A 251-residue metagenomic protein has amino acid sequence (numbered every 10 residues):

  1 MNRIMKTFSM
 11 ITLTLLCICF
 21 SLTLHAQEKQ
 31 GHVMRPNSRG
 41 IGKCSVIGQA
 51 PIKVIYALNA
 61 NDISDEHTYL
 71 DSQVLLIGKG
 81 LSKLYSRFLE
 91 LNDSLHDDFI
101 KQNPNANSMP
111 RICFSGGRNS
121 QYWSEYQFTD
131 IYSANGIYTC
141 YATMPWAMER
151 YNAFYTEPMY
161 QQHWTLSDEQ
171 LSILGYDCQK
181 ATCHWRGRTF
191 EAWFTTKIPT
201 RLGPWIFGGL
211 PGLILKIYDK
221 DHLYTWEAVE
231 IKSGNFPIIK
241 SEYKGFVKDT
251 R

Functional and structural regions predicted by a protein language model:
M1-N37: Bacterial Sec-dependent N-terminal signal peptides
E28-R251: Extended soluble regions of mature proteins
